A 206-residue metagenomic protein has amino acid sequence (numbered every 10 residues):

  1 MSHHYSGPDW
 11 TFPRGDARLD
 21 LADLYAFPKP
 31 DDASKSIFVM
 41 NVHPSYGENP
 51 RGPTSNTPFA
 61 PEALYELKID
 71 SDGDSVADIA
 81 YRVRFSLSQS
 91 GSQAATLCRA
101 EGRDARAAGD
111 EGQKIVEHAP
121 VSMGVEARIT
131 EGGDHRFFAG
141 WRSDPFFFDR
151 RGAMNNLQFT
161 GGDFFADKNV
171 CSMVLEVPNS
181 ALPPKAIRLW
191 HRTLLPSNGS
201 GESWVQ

Functional and structural regions predicted by a protein language model:
M1-Q206: Surface-exposed extracytoplasmic segments
